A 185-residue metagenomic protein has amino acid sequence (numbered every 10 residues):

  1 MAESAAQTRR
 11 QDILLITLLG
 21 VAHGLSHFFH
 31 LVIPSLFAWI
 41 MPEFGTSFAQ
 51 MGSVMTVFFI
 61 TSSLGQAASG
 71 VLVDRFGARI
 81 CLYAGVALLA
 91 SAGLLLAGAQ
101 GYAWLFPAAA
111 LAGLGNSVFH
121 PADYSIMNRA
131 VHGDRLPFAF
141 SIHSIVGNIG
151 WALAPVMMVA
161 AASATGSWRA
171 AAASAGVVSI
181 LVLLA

Functional and structural regions predicted by a protein language model:
V21-F48: Extracytoplasmic
H23, M55, F59, V86 (+1 more regions): Small-residue-rich transmembrane alpha-helices and their cytosolic helix-loop interfaces in multi-pass secondary
H27, L31, G113-P121, A152: Small-residue-rich segments within alpha-helical transmembrane domains of MFS-like 12-TM solute carriers
L31, F59-A67, A152: Residue-level signature of mid-helix packing/kink "hotspots" within the transmembrane helices of 12-pass Major
L64-Q100: Conserved MFS/SLC helix-loop-helix module at the cytosolic interface between two early adjacent transmembrane helices
A92, A103-L111: Paired small-residue
A108-G147: Cytoplasmic helix-loop-helix junction between adjacent transmembrane helices in 12-TM secondary transporters
H143-A185: Helix-loop-helix hairpin linking two adjacent transmembrane segments in secondary transporters
